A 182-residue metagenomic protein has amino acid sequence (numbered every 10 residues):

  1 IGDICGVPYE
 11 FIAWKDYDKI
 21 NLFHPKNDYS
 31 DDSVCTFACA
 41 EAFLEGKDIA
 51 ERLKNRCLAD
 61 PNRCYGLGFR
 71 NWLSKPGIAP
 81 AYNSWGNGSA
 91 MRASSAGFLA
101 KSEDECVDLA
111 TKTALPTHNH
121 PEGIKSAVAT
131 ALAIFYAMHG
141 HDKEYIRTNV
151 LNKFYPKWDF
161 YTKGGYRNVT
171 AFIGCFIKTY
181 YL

Functional and structural regions predicted by a protein language model:
I1-L182: Structured, active/binding-site neighborhoods that engage oxygen-rich ligands
